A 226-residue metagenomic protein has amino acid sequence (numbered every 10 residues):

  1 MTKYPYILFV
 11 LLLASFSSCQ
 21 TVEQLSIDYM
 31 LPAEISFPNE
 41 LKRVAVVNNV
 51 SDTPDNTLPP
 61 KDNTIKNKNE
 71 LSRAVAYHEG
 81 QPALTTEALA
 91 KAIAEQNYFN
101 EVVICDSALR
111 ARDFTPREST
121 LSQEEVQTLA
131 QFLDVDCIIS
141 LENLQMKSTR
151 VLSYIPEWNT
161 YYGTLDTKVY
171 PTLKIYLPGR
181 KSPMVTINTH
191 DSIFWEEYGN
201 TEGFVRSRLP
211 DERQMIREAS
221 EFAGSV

Functional and structural regions predicted by a protein language model:
K3-V10: Sec-dependent signal peptide recognition, specifically the positively charged N-region followed immediately by
C19-L41, K168-Y170, K174-V226: C-terminal/domain-edge helix-coil "capping" segments
R43-N48, I138-E142, K168-K174: Soluble periplasmic/extracytoplasmic beta-strand elements of cell-envelope proteins
N49-D52, E142-V151, H190-I193: Generic short beta-strand segments
V50-S140, L144, R180-V185: N-terminal segment of the mature soluble domain
L152-E157, N200-E202: Outer-membrane beta-barrel translocator domains and adjoining extracellular loop/strand segments of Gram-negative
Y161-L165: Replace "Gram-negative outer membrane beta-barrel proteins" with "bacterial and organellar outer membrane beta-barrel
